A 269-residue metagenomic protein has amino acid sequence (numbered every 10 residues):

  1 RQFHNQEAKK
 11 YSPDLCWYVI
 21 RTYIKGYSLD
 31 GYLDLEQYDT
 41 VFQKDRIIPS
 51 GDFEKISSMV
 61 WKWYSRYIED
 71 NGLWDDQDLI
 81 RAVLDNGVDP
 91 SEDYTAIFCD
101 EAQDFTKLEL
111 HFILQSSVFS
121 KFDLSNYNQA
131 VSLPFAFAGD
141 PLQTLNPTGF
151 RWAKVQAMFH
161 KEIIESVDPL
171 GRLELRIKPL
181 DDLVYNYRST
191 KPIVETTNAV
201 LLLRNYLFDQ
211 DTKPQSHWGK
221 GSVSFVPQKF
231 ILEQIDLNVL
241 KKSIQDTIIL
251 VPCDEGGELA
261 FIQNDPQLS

Functional and structural regions predicted by a protein language model:
R1-L73, L237-L240: Coupling/switch/interface segments within P-loop NTPase motor domains and analogous charged loops in nucleic-acid
Q2-L15, K25-G26, S91-Y94, S132-L133 (+3 more regions): Accessory helical subdomains and C-terminal extensions of nucleic-acid helicases that mediate DNA/RNA engagement
Y11-D34, I193-V194, N198-L207, L240-I249 (+2 more regions): Amphipathic alpha-helical "lid/sensor" segments that cap RecA-like P-loop NTPase cores
I24, L142, Y187, D254-E255: Short, glycine/serine-rich, charged loops/turns that create anion-binding and catalytic segments at active sites
R46-F159, Y185: Conserved helicase NTPase motor core
D85-P90, M158-E165, Q234-K241: Short amphipathic alpha-helix with an adjacent loop that forms part of the alpha/beta core around
L110-F230: Conserved RecA-like helicase ATPase core segment that couples NTP binding/hydrolysis to strand translocation
P227-S269: Conserved helicase/translocase motor-coupling segment
